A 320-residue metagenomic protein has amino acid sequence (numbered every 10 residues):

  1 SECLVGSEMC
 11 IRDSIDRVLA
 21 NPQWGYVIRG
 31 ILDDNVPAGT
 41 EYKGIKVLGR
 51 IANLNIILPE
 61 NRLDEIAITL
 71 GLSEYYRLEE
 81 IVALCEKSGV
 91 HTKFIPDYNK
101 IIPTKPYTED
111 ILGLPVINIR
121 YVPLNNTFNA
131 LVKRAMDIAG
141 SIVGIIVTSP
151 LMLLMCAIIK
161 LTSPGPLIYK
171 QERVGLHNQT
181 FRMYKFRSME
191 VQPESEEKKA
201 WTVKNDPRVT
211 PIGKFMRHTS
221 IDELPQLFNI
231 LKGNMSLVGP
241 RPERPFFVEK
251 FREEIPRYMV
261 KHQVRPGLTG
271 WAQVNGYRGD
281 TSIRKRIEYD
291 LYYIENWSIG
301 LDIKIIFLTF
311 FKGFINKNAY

Functional and structural regions predicted by a protein language model:
S1, S7-P106: A solvent-exposed beta-alpha-beta segment
D16, G49, N53-I56, E80-A83 (+11 more regions): Generic recognition of well-ordered alpha-helical segments within structured catalytic/regulatory domains
V36-T40, P96-I101, K105-P115, Y169-R208 (+1 more regions): Short, glycine-rich, amphipathic interfacial segments at transmembrane boundaries or analogous
K46, R50, T104-V143, L167-K170 (+2 more regions): Glycine-rich flexible loop motifs, especially short His-Gly-Gly/GGXG/HXGH segments used as catalytic or interaction
N129-Q192, N229, I299, K304-Y320: A hydrophobic, helix-centered structural microdomain
T202-R265, I305-T309, G313: A short, structured surface patch at a secondary-structure boundary
